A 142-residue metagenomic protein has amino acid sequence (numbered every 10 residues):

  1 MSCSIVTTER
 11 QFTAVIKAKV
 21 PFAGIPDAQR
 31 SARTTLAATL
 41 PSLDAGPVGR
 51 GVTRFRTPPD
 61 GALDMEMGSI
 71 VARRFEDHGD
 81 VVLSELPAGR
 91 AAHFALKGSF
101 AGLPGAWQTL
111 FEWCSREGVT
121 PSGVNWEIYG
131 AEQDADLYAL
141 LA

Functional and structural regions predicted by a protein language model:
M1-A142: A solvent-exposed interaction/effector surface
